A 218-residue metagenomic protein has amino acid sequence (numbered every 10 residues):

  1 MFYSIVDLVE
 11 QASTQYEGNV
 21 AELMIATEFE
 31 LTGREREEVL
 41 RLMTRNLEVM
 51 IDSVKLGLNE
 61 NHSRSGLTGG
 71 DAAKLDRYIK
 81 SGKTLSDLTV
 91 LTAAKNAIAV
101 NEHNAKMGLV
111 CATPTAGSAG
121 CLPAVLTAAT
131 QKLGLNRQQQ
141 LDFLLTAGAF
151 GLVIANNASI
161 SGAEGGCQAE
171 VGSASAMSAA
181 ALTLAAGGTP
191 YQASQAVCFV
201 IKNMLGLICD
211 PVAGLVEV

Functional and structural regions predicted by a protein language model:
M1-G108, K132: Generic N-terminal targeting/processing segments that precede catalytic cores or assembly contacts
L85, A112-A119, Q131, L135-N136 (+1 more regions): Glycine- and small hydrophobic-enriched segments that form the cores of compact globular domains
S86, G134-Q140, G187-A193: Structural helix-adjacent loops and short alpha-helical linkers that scaffold large soluble proteins
D87-N104, Q139-A158, N203-D210: Acidic-glycine-rich active-site phosphate/pyrophosphate-binding loop
E102-T127, G166-S175: Glycine/serine-rich anion-binding loops at beta->alpha junctions that coordinate negatively charged ligand groups
T113-T115, Q140-F143, N157-G166, A196: Short, surface-exposed recognition loops or helix-turn segments adjacent to catalytic cores
P123-L135, L182-G187: Alpha-helical support elements that line or immediately flank enzyme active sites and cofactor-binding pockets
G162-E170, A174-S175, A179-A185, P190-V218: A structural signal for small-residue-enriched, beta-sheet-centric alpha/beta enzyme cores and oligomeric scaffold folds
